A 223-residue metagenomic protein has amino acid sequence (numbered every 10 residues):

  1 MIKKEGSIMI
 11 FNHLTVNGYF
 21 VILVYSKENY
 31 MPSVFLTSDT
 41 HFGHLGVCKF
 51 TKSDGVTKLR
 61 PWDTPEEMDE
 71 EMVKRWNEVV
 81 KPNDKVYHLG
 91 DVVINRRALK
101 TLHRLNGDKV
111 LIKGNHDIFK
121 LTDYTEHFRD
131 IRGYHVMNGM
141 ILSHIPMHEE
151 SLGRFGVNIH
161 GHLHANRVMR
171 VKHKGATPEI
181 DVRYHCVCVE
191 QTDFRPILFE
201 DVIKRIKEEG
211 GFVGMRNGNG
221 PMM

Functional and structural regions predicted by a protein language model:
H13-L14, F20: Short hydrophobic targeting helices and cationic amphipathic motifs that mediate membrane/organellar targeting
S26-M223: Catalytic phosphate/metal-binding cores of nucleic-acid and nucleotide-processing enzymes, i.e., regions that mediate
